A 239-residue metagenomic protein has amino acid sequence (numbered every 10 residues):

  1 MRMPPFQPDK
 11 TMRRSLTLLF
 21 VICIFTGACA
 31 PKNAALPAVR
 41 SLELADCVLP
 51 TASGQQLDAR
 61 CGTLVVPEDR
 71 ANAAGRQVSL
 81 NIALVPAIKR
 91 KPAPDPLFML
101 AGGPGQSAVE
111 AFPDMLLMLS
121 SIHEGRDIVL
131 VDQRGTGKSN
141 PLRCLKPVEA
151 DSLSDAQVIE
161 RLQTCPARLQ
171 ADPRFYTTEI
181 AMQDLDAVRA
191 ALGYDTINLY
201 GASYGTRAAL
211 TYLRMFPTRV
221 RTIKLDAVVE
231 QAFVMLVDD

Functional and structural regions predicted by a protein language model:
M1-M3, V21-I22: Short hydrophobic transmembrane-like helices used for membrane targeting/insertion
R2-T11: Short, Lys/Arg-enriched N-terminal segments with co-localized hydrophobic residues within the first ~10-30 amino acids
Q7, F20, P31-N33: Compositionally biased non-globular segments, especially hydrophobic aliphatic-rich helices of signal peptides
R13-V21: Sec-dependent signal peptide recognition, specifically the positively charged N-region followed immediately by
C23-I24, L142: Alpha-helical transmembrane segments and their juxtamembrane interfaces
T26-A28: C-terminal motif of bacterial Sec signal peptides marking the signal peptidase cleavage site
N33-D239: Gly/Pro-rich cap/lid or specificity-loop segments adjacent to the active site
